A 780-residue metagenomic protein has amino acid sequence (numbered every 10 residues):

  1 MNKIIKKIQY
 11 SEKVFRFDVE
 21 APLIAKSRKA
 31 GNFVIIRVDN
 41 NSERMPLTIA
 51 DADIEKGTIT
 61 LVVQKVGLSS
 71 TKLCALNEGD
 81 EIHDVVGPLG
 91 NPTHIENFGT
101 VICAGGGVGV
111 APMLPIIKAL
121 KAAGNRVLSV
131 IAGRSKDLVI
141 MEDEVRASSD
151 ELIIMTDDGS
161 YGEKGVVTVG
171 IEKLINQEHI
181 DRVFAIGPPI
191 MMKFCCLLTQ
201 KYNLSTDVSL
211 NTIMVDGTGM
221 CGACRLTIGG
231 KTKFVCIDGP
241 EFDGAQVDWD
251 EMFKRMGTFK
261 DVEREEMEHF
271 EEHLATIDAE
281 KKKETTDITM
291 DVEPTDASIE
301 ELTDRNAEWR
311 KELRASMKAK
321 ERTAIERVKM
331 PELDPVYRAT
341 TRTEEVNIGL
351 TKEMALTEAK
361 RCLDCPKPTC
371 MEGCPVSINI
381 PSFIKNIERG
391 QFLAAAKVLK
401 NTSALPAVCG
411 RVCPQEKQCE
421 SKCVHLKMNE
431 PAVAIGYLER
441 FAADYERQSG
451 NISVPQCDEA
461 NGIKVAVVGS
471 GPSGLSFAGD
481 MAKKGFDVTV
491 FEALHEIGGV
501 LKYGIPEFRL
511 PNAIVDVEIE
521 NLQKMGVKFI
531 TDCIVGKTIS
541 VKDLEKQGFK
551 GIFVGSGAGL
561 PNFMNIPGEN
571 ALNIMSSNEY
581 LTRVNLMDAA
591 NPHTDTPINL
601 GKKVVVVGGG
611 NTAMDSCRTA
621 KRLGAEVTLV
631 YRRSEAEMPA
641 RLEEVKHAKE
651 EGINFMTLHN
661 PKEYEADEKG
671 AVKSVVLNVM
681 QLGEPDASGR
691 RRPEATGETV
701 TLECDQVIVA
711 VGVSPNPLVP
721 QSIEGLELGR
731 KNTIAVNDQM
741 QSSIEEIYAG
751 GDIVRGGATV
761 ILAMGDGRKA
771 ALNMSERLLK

Functional and structural regions predicted by a protein language model:
M1-D80: Ferredoxin-reductase
L68-V215: FNR/FR-type flavoprotein reductase catalytic core
P112, P189-I190, N211-E241, K360-S382 (+1 more regions): Local cysteine-cluster metal-coordination motifs and their immediate loop/turn environment, predominantly Fe-S cluster
R134-D143, D487-V490, L494-M525, F529 (+1 more regions): Rossmann-like dinucleotide-binding cores of NAD(P)H-dependent redox enzymes
Q200-Y202, A339-E358, N379-R411, N429-C457 (+1 more regions): Ferredoxin-type iron-sulfur electron-transfer modules in oxidoreductases and energy-metabolism complexes
A442-E459, V517-K537, P561-L623, L728-S743: Glycine-rich dinucleotide-binding loop and its adjacent helix/turn
N570-G601, P685-G757: FAD-site-proximal beta/loop scaffold in flavoenzymes
S616, I753-L779: A conserved FAD-binding loop/helix module that cradles the flavin
